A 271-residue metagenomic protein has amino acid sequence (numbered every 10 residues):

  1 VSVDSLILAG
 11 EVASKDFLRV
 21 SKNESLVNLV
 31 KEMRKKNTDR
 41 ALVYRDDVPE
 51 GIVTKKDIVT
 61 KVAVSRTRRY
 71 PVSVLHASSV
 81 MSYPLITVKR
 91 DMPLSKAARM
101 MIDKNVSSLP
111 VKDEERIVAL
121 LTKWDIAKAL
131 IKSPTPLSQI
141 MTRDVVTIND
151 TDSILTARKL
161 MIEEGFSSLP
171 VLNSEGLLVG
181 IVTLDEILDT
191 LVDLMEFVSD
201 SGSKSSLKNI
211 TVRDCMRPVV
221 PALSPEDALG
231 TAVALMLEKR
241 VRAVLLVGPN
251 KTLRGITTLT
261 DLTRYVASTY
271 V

Functional and structural regions predicted by a protein language model:
V1-D16, T54-L85, A98-I102, R116-I162 (+4 more regions): Tandem CBS (Bateman) regulatory domains
K15-D16, N28, P49: N-terminal transmembrane alpha-helices
R19-N37, Y44, T87-N105, K112 (+5 more regions): The conserved cystathionine-beta-synthase
M33, A41-K56, M101, L109-W124 (+4 more regions): A glycine-centered beta-loop-beta connector
